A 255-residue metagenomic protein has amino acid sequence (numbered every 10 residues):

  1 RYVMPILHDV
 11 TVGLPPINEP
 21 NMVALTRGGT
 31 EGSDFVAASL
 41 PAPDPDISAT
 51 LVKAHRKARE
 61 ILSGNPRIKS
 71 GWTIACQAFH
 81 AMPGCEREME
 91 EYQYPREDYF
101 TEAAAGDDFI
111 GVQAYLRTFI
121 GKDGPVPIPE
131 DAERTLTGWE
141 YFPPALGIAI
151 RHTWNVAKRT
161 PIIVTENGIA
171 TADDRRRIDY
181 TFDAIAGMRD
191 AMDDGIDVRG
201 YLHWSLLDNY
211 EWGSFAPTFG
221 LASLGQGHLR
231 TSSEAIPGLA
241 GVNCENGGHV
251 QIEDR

Functional and structural regions predicted by a protein language model:
R1-R255: Non-catalytic scaffold segments within catalytic domains of secreted glycoside hydrolases
